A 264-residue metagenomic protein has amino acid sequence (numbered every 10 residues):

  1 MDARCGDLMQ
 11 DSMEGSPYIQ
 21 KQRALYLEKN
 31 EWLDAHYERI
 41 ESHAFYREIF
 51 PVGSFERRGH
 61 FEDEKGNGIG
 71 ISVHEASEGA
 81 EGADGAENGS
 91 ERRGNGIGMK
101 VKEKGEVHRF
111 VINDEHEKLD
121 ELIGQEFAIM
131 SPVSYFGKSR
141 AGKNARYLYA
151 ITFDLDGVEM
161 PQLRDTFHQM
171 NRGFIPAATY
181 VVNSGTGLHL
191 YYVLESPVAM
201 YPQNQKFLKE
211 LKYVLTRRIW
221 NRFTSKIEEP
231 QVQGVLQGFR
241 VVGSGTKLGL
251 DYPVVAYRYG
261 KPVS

Functional and structural regions predicted by a protein language model:
M1-A150: DNA replication initiation on ssDNA origins
K102, L194-E195, R258-Y259: Secondary-structure transition/turn motif
R140-E159, V198, P202-S264: DNA replication initiation modules
M160-F174: Short amphipathic alpha-helix segments
F167-N171, Y191, K209-T216: Short, well-ordered alpha-helical packing segments
P176-V181: A short linear hydrophobic-aromatic micro-motif
V182-V193: Short, conserved phosphate-binding/catalytic loop or strand-edge motifs used in phosphoryl-/nucleotidyl-transfer
